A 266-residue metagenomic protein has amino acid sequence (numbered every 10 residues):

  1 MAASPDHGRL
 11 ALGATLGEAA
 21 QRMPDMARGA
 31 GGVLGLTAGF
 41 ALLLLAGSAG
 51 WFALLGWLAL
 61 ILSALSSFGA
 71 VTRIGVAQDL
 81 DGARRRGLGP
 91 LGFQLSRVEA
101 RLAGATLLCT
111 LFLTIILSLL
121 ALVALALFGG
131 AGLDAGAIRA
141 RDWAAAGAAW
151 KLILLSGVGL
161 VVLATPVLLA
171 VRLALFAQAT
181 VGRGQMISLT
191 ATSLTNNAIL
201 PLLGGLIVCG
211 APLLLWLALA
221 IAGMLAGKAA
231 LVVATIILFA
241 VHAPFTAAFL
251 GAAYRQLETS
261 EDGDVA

Functional and structural regions predicted by a protein language model:
M1, R9, G17, Q21 (+3 more regions): N-terminal cationic amphipathic segment used for targeting or macromolecule association
A2, A59-D81, L169-G184, P201-A266: Juxtamembrane transition segments at transmembrane-helix termini in multipass membrane proteins
A2-L42, G89-I115, G147-S156, L168-L217: Interfacial aromatic "cap" segments that immediately flank transmembrane helices in multipass membrane proteins
D6, D25, D79-D81, E99 (+3 more regions): Acidic-enriched, low-complexity/disordered segments with a strong bias for Aspartate over Glutamate
R22, R28, S66-G69, G75 (+9 more regions): Functionally constrained cores in energy, signaling, and assembly domains
L36-A64, I116-P166, L213-A243: Membrane-helix interface segments in multi-pass membrane proteins
A77-L80, C109, L125: Alpha-helix capping at helix-to-loop junctions
G82-L88: Charged interaction scaffolds used for protein-protein
